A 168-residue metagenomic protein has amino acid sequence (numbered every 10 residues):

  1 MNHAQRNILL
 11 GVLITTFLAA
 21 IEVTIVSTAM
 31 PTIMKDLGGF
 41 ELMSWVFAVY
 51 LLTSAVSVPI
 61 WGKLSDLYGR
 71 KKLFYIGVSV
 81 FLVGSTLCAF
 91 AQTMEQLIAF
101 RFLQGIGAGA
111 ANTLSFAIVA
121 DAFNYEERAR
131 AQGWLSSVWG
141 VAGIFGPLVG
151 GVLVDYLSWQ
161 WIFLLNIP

Functional and structural regions predicted by a protein language model:
M1-P168: Transmembrane-helix bundle of Major Facilitator Superfamily
